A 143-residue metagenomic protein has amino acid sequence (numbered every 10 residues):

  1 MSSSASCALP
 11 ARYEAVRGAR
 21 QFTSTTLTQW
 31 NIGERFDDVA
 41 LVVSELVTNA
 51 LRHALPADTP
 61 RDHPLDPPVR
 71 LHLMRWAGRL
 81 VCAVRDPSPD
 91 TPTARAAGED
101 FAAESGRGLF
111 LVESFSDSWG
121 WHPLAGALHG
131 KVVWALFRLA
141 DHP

Functional and structural regions predicted by a protein language model:
M1-L41: Bergerat-fold GHKL ATPase/HATPase_c domain
M1-S4, L51-P143: Conserved beta-strand-loop-beta-strand hairpin that lines the nucleotide-binding pocket of ATP/GTP-utilizing enzymes
L9, L27, L46, L51 (+1 more regions): Generic leucine side-chain signal with a strong bias for well-ordered alpha-helical environments
G18, F22, L46-N49, F115 (+1 more regions): Residues within well-formed alpha-helices
T23, V43-E45, R75, D86: Short glycine-rich, polar/acidic loop-and-turn segments at beta strand-coil junctions
D38-P56: Histidine-centered phosphotransfer motif of kinases
